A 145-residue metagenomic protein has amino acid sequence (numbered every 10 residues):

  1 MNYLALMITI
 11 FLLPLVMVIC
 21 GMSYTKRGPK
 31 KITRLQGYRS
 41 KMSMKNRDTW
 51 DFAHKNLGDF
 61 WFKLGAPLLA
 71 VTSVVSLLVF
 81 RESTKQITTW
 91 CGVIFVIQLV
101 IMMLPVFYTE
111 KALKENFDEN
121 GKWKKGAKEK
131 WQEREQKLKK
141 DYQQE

Functional and structural regions predicted by a protein language model:
M1-N2, L68-T84: Juxtamembrane "helix exit" motif at the C-terminal ends of alpha-helical transmembrane segments in multi-pass membrane
A5-C20, C91-V100: Alpha-helical transmembrane segments
L13-M17, K63-T72: Core segments of transmembrane alpha-helices that mediate helix-helix packing or line hydrophobic substrate/ligand
G21-G37, P105-E115: Membrane-water interface of transmembrane alpha-helices
K31-R47, N120, A127: Juxtamembrane inter-helical linkers in multi-pass membrane proteins
S43-F62: Membrane interfacial helix-start motif at the N-side
T84-W123: Alpha-helical transmembrane segments and their immediate juxtamembrane interface regions
N116-E145: Short, intrinsically disordered, charge-rich cytosolic tails of integral membrane proteins
